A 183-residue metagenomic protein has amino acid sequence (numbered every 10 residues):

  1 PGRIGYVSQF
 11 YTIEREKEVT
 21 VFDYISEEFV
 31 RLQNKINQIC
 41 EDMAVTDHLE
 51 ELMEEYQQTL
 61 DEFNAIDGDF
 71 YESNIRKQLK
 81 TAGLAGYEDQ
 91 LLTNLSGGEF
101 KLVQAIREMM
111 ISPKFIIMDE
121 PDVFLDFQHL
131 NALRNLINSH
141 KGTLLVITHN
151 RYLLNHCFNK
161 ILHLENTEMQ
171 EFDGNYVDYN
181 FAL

Functional and structural regions predicted by a protein language model:
P1-L183: ABC ATP-binding cassette signature C-motif
